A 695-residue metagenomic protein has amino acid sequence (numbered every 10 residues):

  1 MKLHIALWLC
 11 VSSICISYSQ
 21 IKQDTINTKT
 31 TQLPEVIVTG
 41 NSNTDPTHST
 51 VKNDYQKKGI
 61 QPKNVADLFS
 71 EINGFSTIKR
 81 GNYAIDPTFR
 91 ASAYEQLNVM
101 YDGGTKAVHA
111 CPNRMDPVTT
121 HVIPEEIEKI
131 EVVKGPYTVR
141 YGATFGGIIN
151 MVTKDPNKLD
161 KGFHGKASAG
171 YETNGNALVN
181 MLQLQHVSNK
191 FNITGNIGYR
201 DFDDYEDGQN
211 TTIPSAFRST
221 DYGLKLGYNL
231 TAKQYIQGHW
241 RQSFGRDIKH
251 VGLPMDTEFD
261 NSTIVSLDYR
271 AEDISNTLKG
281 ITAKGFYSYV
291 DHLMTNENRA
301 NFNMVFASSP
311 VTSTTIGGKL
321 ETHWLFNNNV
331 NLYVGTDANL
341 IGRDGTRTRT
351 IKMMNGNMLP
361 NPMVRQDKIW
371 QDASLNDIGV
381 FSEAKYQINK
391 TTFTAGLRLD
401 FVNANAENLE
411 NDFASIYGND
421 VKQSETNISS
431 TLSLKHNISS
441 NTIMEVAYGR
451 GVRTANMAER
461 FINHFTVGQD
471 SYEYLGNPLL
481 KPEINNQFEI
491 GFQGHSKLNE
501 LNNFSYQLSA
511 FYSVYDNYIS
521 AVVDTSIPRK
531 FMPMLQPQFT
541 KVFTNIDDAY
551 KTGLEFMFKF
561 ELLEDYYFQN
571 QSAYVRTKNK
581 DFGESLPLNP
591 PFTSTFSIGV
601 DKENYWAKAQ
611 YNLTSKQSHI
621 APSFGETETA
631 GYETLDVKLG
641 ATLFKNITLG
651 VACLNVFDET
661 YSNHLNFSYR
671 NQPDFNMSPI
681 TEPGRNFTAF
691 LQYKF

Functional and structural regions predicted by a protein language model:
I21-K22, F202-D203, G208-Q209, F217 (+2 more regions): Flexible loop and strand-edge segments within Gram-negative outer membrane beta-barrel domains
T30-A66, D86: N-terminal periplasmic "start-of-domain" segments of outer-membrane beta-barrel proteins
E35, V65-L68, I85-T88, L97-M100 (+4 more regions): N-terminal periplasmic accessory domains that precede and gate Gram-negative outer-membrane beta-barrel machines
K106-G135: Short acidic/polar hinge/loop motifs at secondary-structure boundaries that mediate gating or recognition
T173-D201, N210-R246, T257-D273, F326-V330 (+2 more regions): Transmembrane beta-barrel wall of Gram-negative outer-membrane proteins
G223-K225, S309-T322, L375-G379, L475-K481 (+5 more regions): Outer membrane beta-barrel strand-and-loop segments of large Gram-negative receptors, especially TonB-dependent
N327-N328, Q387-N389, V402, S505-Y515 (+3 more regions): Gram-negative outer-membrane beta-barrel transporters
V452, D516-N517, A521, F568 (+2 more regions): C-terminal beta-signal and adjacent terminal beta-strands/loops of Gram-negative outer-membrane beta-barrel proteins
